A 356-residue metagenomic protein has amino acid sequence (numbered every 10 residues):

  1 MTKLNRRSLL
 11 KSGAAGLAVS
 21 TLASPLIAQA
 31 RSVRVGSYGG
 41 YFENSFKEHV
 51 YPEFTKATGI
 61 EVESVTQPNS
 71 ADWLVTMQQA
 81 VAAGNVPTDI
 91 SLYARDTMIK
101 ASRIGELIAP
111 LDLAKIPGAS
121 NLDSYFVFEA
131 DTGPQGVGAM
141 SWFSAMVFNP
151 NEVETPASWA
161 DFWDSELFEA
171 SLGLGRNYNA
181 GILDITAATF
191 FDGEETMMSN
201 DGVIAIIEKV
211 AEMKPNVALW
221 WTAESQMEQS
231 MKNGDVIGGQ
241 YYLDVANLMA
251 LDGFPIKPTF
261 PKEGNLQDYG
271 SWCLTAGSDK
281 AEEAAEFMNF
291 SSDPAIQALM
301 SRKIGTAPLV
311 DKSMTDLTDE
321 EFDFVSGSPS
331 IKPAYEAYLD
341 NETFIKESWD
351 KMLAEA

Functional and structural regions predicted by a protein language model:
M1-L4, S8: Secretory targeting signals
S8-A28: N-terminal export signals
A30-I99: Early extracytoplasmic/lumenal segment of secretory-pathway proteins
E43-K47, S70-A71, P87-T88, A94-I99 (+2 more regions): Extracytoplasmic ligand-binding site segments that recognize negatively charged/polar headgroups
M98-K100, K232, G238-P255: A ligand-binding cleft/hinge motif common to bilobed small-molecule-binding domains
W142, I204-M213, D252-A276: Periplasmic-binding protein-like
N265-L266, G270, T275-P333: Mature extracytoplasmic/periplasmic domains
L317-A356: Extracellular/periplasmic bilobal clamshell ligand-binding domains
